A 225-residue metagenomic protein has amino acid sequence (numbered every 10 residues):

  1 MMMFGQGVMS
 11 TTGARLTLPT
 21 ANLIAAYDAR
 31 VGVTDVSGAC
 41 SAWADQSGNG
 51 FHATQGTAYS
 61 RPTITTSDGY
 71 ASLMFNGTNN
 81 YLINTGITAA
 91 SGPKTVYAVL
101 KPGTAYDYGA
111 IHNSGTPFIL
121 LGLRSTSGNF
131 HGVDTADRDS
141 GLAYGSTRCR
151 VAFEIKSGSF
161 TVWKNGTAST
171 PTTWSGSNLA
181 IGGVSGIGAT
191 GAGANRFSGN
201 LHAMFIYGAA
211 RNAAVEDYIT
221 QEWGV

Functional and structural regions predicted by a protein language model:
M1-T78, E216-V225: Extracytoplasmic low-complexity segments
Q6, F130-H131, I187: Transmembrane beta-strand segments that form the barrel wall of outer-membrane beta-barrel proteins
P19-T20, A90-S91, G193, F197: Extracytoplasmic/secreted proteins and extracellular or luminal domains
S47-N79, G86-A89, Y97-Y106, H112-G176 (+1 more regions): Extracellular glycan-interaction surfaces
A110-I111, I187: Glycine-rich beta-solenoid repeat tracts in large extracellular/virion proteins
A180-H202, I206: Extracellular glycan-interaction patches encoded by glycine-rich segments
A209-A210: Ser/Thr/Pro-rich, low-complexity mucin-like regions that serve as glycosylated stalks/linkers or repetitive adhesive
